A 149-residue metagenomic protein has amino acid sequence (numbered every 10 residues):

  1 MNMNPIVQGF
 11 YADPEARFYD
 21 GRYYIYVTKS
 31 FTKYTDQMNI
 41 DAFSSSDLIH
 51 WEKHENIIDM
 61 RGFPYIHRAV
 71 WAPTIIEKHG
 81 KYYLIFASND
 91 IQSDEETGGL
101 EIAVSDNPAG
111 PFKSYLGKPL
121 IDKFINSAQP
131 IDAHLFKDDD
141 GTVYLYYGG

Functional and structural regions predicted by a protein language model:
M1-G149: Carbohydrate-active catalytic/glycan-binding domains of CAZyme proteins, especially the secreted or lumenal ectodomains
